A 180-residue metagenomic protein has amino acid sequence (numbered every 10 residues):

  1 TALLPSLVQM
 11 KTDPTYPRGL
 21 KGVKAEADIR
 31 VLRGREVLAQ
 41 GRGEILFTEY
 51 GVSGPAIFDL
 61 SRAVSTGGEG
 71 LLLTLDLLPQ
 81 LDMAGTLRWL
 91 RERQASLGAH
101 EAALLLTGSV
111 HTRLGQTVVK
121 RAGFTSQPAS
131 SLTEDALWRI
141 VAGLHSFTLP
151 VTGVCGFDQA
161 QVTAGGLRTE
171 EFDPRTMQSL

Functional and structural regions predicted by a protein language model:
T1-A2, G153: A generic structural-conservation signal
A2-D135: An anion/pyrophosphate-binding glycine-rich loop and adjacent beta-alpha core in soluble alpha-beta enzymes
Q116-L180: A glycine-rich dinucleotide-binding beta-alpha-beta segment and adjacent secondary-structure elements that constitute
